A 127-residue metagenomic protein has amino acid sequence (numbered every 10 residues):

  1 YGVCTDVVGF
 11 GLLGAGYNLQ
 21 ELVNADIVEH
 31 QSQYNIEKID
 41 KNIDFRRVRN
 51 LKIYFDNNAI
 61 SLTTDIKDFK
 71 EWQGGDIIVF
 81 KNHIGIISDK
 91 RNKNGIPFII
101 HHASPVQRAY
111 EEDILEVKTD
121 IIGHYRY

Functional and structural regions predicted by a protein language model:
Y1, A15-V28: Surface-exposed patches in mature extracellular/periplasmic domains of secreted proteins
Y1-L13: Active-site nucleophilic cysteine motif
C4, Q20, N24, K52-D56: Generic, ordered loop/turn and secondary-structure boundary motif
G14-E21, R91-K93, G123: Bacterial peptidoglycan biogenesis and beta-lactam-recognition machinery
E21, V28-S32, L115-I121: Gly/Pro-biased beta-strand-loop elements
V28-V106: ...with weaker cross-activation on analogous glycine-rich loops/strands in unrelated enzymes
N94-Y127: Low-complexity, Gly/Ser/Thr/Pro-rich intrinsically disordered linker/tail segments
